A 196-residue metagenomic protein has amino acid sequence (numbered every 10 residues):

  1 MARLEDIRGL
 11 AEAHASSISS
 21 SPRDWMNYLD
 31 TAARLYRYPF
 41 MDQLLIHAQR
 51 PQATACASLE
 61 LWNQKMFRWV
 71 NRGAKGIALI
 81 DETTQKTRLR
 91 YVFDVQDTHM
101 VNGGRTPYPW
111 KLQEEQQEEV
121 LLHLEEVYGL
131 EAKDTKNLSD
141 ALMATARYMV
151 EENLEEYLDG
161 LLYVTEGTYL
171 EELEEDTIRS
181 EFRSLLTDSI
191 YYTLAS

Functional and structural regions predicted by a protein language model:
M1-S196: N-terminal accessory/interface modules of nucleic-acid-binding and processing proteins
